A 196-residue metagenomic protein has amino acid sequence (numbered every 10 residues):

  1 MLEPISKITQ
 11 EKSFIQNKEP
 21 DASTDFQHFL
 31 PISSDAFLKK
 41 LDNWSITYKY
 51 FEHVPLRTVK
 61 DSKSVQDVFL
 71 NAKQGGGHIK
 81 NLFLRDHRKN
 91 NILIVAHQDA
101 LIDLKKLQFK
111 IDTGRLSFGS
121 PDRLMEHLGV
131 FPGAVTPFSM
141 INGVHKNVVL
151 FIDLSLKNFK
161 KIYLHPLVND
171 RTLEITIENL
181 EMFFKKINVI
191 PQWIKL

Functional and structural regions predicted by a protein language model:
L2-L196: Extended, low-hydrophobicity, polar/charged segments
